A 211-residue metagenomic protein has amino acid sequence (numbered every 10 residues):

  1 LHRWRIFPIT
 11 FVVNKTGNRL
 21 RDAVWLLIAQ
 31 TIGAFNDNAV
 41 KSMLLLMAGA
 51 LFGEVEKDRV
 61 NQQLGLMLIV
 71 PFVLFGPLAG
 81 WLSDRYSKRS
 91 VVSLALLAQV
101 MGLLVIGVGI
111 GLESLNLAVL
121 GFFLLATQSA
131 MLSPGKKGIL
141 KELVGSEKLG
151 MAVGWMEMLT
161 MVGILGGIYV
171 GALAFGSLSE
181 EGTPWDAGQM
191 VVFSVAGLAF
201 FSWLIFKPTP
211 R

Functional and structural regions predicted by a protein language model:
W4-Q30, A34: Cytosolic juxtamembrane N-terminal segment immediately preceding the first transmembrane helix of multi-pass
L20, E54-V55, R85, L112 (+1 more regions): Helix-loop interface residues and adjacent transmembrane-helix termini in multi-pass membrane transporters, primarily
V24-K41, L64-S83, S87-V100, L117-G176: Substrate-agnostic recognition of the 12-TM MFS/MFS-like secondary transporter fold
M43-F52, G107-V108, G166-F193: Transmembrane alpha-helix termini and helix-breaking/packing motifs in multi-pass membrane transporters
M43-F72: Extracellular/periplasmic helix-loop-helix junction of adjacent transmembrane segments in MFS-like secondary
L97-E113: C-terminal ends and interior cores of transmembrane alpha-helices in multi-pass membrane transporters/permeases
V105-G109, L125, I205: MFS-fold secondary transporters
G138, E142, A196-R211: Helix-loop junctions on the cytosolic side of multi-pass membrane transporters, especially the intracellular loop
